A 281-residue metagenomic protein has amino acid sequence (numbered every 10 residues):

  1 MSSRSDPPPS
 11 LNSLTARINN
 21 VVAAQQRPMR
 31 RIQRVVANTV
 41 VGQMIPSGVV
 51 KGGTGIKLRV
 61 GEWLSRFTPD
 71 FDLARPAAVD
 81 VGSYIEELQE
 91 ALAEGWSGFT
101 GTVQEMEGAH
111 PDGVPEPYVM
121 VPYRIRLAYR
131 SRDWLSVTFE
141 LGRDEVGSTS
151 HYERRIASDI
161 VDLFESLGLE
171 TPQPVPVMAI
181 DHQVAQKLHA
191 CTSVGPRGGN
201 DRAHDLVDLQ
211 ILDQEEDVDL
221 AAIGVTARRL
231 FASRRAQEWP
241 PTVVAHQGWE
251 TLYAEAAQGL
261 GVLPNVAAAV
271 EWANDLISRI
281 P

Functional and structural regions predicted by a protein language model:
M1-V50, L58-F71, R75-P281: Structured mid-to-C-terminal alpha-helical surface segments
